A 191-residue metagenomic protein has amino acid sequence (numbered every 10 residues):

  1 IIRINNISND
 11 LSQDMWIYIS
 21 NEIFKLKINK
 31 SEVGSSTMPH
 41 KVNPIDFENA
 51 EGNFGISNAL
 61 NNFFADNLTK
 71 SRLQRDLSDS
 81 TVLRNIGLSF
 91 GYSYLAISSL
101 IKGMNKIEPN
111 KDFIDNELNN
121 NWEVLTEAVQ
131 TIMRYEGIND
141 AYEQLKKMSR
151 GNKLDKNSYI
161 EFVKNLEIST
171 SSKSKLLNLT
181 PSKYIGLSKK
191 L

Functional and structural regions predicted by a protein language model:
I1-I23, L83, G87: Helix-rich catalytic cores of soluble enzyme domains
E22-F24, S35-L191: Glycine-rich cofactor/substrate-binding loops
L26-E32: Short, surface-exposed loop/turn microsegments at beta-strand edges and helix-strand junctions
